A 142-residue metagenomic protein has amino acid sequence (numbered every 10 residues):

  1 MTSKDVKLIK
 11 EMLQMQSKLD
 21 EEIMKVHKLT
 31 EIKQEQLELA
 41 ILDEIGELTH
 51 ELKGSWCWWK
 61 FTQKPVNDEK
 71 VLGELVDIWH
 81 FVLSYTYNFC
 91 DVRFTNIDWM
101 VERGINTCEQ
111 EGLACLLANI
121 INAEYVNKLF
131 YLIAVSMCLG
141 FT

Functional and structural regions predicted by a protein language model:
M1-T142: Flexible "arm" and connector segments at domain edges
